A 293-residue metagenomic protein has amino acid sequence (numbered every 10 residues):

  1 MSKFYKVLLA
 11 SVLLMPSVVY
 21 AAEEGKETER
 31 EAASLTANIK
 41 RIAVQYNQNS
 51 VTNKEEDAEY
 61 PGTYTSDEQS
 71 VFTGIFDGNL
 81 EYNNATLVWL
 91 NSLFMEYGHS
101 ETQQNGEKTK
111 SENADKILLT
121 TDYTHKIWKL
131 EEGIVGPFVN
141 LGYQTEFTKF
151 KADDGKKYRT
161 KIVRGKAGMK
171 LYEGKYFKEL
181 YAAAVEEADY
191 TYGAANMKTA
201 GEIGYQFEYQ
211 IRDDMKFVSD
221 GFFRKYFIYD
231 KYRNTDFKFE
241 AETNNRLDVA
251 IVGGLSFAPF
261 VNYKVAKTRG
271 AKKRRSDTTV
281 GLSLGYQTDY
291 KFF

Functional and structural regions predicted by a protein language model:
E24-T36, E81-L90, K126-G136, Y172-L180 (+3 more regions): Short loop/turn motifs that connect adjacent beta-strands in outer-membrane beta-barrel proteins
A33-V44, W89-L93, L119, G133-L141 (+6 more regions): Transmembrane beta-strands of outer-membrane beta-barrel proteins
R41-T52, N84, M95-E101, L141-K149 (+4 more regions): Transmembrane beta-strands of outer-membrane beta-barrel pores
N47-T73, Q103-T109: Surface-exposed strand-loop-strand hairpins of Gram-negative outer-membrane beta-barrel proteins
G74-Y82, L119-H125, Y143, G165-E173 (+6 more regions): Residues on the lipid-exposed face of transmembrane beta-strands in outer-membrane beta-barrel proteins
E101-E202: Outer-membrane pore/translocation modules
F177-A250: Outer-membrane beta-barrel transmembrane domain signature
D236-F293: Predominantly the C-terminal beta-signal and adjacent terminal strand-loop region of outer-membrane beta-barrel
